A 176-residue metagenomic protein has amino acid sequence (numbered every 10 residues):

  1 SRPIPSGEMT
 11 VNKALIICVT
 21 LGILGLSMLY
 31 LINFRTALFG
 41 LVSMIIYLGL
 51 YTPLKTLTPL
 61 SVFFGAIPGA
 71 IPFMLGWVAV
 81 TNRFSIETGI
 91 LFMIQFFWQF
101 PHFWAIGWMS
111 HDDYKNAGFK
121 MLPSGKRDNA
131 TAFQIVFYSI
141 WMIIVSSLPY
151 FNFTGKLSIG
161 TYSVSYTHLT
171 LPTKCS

Functional and structural regions predicted by a protein language model:
S1-M9, W104-N129: Cytosolic, membrane-interface loops and tails of multi-pass inner-membrane proteins
S1-T36, D128-Y150: Multi-pass membrane catalytic core of lipid/isoprenoid biosynthesis enzymes
V11-V80: Intramembrane alpha-helical segments
L26-T36, F73-M93, S147-S158: Helix-coil boundary and interhelical linker segments in multi-pass alpha-helical membrane proteins
L38-I45, T88-Q95, T161-Y166: Hydrophobic core segments of alpha-helical transmembrane domains in multi-pass membrane proteins
L48-L50, I94-S110, L169: Transmembrane alpha-helical segments that form the membrane-embedded catalytic/substrate-channel core of multi-pass
L57-G65, N82-T88, W108-A117: A cytosolic-side transmembrane-helix exit/cap motif
H168-S176: Single conserved hydrophobic/aromatic residue that forms the stacking wall/gate of nucleotide- or nucleobase-binding
